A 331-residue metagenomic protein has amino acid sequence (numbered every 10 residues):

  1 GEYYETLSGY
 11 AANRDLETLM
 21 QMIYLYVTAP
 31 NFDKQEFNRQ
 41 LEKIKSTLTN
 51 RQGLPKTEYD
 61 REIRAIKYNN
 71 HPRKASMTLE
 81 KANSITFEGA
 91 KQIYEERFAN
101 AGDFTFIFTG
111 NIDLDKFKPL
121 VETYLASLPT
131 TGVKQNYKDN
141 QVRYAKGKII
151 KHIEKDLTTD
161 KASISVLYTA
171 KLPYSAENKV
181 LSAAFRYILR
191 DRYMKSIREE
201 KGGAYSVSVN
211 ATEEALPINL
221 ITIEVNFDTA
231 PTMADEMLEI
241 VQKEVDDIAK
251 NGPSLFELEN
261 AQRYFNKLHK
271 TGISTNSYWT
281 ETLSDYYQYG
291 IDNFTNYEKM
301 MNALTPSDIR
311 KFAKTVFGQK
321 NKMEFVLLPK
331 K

Functional and structural regions predicted by a protein language model:
G1-T28, L41, K45, T49 (+5 more regions): M16 family metallopeptidases and their MPP-like homologs
V27-Q35: Short, polar/flexible loop-turn hinges at active-site or ligand-entry regions and domain interfaces
F37-N38, T131-Y144, V209, S254-Q262: A generic structural motif
N70, N100, T105-K171, K330-K331: An aromatic/glycine/proline-enriched structural segment found at the starts of mature extracellular/organellar domains
E95-R97, Q141, E154-T158, E214-P217 (+1 more regions): Replace "in large, NTP-powered and nucleic-acid-processing enzymes" with "in large, NTP-powered factors and other
K195: Long, His/Glu/Asp-enriched segments that create or flank divalent metal/ion-associated functional microenvironments
P306-K314: Low-complexity, intrinsically disordered Gly/Pro/Thr-rich segments
